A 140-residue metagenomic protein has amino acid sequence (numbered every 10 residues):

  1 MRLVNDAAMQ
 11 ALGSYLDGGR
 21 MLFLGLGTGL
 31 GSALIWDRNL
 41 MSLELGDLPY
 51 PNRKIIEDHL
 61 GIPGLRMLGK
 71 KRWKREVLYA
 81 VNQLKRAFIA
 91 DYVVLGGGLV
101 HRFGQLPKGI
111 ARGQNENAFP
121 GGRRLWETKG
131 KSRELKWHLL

Functional and structural regions predicted by a protein language model:
M1-S14: Glycine/small-residue-rich loop that forms an oxyanion/phosphate-binding "nest" at active or ligand-binding sites
A11-G25, L34-L140: ATP-binding/phosphotransfer module of carbohydrate and carboxylate kinases, centering on a glycine-rich
